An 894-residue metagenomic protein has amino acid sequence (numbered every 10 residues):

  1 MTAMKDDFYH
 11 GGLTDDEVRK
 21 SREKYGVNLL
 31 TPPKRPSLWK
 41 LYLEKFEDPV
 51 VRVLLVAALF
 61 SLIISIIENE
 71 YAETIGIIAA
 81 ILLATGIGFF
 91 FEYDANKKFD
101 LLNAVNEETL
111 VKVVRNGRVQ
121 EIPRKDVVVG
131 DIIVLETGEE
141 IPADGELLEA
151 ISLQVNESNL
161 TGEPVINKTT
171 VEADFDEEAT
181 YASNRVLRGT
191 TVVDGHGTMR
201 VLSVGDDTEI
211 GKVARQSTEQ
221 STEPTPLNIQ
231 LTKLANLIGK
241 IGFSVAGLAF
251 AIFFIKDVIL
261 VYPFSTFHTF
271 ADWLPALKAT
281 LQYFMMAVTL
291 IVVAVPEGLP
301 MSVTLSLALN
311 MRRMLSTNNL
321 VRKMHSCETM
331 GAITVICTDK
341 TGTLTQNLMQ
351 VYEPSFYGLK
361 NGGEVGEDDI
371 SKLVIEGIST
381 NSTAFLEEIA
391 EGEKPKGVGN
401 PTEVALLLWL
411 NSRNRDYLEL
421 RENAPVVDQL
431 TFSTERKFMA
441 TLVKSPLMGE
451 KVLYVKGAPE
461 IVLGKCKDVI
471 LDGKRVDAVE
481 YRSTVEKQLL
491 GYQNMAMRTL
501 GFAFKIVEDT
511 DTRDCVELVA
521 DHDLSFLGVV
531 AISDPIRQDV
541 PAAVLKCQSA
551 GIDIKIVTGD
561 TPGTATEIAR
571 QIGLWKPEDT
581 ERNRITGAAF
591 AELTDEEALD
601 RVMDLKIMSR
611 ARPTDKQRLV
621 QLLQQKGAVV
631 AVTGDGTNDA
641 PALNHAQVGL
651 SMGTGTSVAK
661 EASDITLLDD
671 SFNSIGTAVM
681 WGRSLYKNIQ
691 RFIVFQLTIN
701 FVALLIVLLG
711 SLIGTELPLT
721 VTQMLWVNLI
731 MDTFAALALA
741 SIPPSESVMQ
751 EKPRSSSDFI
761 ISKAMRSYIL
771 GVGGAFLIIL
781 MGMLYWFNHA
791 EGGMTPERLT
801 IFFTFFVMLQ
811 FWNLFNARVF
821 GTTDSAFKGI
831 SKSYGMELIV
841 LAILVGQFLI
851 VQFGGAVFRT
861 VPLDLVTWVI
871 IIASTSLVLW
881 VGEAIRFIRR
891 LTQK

Functional and structural regions predicted by a protein language model:
M1-P753, D758-I761, G774, N788-H789 (+2 more regions): Conserved cytosolic headpiece of P-type ATPases
M731, F776-L777, T800-F815: Generic alpha-helical transmembrane segments
K763, S767: HAD-like small-molecule phosphatases
Y768-M783, M808-L809: Alpha-helical transmembrane segments of multi-pass integral membrane proteins
Y785, A790-M794: Long hydrophobic segments that form regular secondary structure
T795-L799: Transmembrane alpha-helix entry/boundary detector in multi-pass membrane proteins
